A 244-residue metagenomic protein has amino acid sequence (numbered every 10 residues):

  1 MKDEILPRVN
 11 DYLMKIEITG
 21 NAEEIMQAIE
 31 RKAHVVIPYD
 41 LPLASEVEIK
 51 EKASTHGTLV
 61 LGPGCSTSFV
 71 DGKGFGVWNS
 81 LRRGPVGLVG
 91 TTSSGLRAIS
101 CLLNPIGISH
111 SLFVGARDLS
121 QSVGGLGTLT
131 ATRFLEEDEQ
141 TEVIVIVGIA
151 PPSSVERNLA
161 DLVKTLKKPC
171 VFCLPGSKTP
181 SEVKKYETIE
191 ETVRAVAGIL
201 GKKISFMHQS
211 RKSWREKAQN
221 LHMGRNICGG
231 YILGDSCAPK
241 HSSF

Functional and structural regions predicted by a protein language model:
M1-F244: Catalytic-core regions of core metabolic enzymes, especially those transforming organic acids/acyl-group intermediates
